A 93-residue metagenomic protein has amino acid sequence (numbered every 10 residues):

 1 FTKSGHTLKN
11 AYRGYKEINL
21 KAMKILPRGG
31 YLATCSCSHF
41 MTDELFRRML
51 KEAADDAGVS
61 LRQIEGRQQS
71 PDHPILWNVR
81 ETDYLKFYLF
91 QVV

Functional and structural regions predicted by a protein language model:
F1-A53: S-adenosylmethionine
Y31-V93: C-terminal catalytic and target-recognition region of SAM-dependent MTase-like enzymes, primarily methyltransferases
